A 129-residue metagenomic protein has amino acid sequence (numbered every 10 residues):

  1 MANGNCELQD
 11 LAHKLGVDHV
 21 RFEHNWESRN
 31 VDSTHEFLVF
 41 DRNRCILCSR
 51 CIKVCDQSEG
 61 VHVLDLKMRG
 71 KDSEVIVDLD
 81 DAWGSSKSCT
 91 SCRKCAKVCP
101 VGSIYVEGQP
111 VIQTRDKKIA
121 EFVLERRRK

Functional and structural regions predicted by a protein language model:
M1-S88, K97, G102-K129: Fe-S ferredoxin-like electron-transfer domains and their immediately adjacent linker/connector regions across
R93: Flavin (FAD/FMN)-binding glycine-rich loop and adjacent Rossmann-like elements that form
